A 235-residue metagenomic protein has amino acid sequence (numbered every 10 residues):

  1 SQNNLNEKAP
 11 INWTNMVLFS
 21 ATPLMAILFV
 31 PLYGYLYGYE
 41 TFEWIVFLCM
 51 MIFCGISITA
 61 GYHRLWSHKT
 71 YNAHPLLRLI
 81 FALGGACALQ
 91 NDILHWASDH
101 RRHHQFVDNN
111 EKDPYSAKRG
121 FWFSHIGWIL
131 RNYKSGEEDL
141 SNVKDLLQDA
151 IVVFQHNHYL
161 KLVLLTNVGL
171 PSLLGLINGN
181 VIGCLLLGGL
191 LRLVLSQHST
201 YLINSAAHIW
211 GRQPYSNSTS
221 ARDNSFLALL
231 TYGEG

Functional and structural regions predicted by a protein language model:
S1-Y201: Non-catalytic, topology-defining segments of multipass membrane proteins
D145-I151, W210-G235: Active-site-proximal inter-transmembrane loops
T200-I203, D223: Short amphipathic alpha-helical surface patches that serve as generic macromolecular interface elements
